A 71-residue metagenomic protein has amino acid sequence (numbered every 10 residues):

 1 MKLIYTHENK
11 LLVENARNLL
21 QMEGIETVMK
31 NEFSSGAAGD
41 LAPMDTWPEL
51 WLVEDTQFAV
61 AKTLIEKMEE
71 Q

Functional and structural regions predicted by a protein language model:
M1-Q71: Acidic/polar low-complexity segments and flexible, solvent-exposed patches
